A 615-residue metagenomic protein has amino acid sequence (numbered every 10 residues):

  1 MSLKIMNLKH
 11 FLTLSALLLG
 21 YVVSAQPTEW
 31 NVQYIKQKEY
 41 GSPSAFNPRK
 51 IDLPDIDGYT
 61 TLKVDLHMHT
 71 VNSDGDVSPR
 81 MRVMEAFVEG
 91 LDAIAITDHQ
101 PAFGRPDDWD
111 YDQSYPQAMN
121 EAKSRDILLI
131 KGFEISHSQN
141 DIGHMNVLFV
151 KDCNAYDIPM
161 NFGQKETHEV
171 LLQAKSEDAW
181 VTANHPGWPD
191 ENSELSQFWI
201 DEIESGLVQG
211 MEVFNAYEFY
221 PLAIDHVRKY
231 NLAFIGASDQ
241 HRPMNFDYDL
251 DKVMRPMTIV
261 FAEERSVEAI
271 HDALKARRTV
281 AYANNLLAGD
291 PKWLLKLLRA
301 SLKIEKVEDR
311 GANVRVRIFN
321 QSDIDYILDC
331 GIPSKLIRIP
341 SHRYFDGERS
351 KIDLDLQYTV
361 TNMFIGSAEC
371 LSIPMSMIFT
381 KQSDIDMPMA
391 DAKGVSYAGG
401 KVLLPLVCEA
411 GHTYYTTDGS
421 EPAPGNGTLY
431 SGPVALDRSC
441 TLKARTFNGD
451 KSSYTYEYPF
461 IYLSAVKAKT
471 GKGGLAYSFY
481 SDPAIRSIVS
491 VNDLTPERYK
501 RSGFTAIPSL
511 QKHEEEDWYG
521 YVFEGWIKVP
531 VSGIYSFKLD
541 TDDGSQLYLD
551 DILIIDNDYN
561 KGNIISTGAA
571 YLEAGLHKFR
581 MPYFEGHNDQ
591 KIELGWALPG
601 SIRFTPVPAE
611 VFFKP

Functional and structural regions predicted by a protein language model:
Q26-V64, V83, Q139-K151, E191-M387: Charged catalytic cores and adjacent phosphate/nucleic-acid-binding surfaces used for phosphate/nucleic-acid chemistry
W30, Y40-D178, N184, G206 (+3 more regions): A metal-dependent hydrolase metal-coordination microenvironment
F319-D325, V407-T413, D540-G544: Short proline/glycine-enriched turn/loop motifs at strand-loop junctions of beta-rich domains
I324, I352-L354, R438-C440, V531-F537 (+1 more regions): Short tyrosine-centred short linear motifs in exposed loops/low-complexity segments
I327-D329, H412-T416, K538, Q546-Y548 (+1 more regions): Beta-strand signatures of extracellular beta-sandwich domains
S383-L475, A484, D493-V522, Y548-D550 (+4 more regions): Short, compositionally stereotyped local motifs that mark structural "simplifiers"
L404-L406, I527, G533-Q546, F579: Aromatic-lined ligand-binding clefts that engage carbohydrates, nucleic acids, or primary amines
R580-D589, L598-P599: Short beta-strand-plus-loop segments that form exposed binding edges in beta-rich domains
